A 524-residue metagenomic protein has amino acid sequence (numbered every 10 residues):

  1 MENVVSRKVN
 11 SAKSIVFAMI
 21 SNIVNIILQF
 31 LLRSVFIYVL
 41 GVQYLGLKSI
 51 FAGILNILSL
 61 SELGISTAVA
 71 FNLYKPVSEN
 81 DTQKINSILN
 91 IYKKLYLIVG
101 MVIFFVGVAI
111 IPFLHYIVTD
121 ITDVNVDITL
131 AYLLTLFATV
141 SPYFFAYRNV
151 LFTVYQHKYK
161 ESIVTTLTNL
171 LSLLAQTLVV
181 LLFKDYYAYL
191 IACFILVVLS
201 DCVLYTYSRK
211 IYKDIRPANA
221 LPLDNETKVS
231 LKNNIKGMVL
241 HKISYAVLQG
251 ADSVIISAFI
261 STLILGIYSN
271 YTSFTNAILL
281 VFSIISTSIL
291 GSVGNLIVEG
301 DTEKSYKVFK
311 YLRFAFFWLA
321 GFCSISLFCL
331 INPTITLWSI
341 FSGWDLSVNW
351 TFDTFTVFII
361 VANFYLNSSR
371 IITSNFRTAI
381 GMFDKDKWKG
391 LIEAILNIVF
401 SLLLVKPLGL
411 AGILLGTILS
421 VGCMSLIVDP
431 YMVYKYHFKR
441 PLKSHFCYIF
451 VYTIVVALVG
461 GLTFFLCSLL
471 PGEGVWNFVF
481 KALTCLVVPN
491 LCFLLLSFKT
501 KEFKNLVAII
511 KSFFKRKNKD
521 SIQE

Functional and structural regions predicted by a protein language model:
M1-L28, Q83-I91, V126-T129, L204 (+4 more regions): N-terminal membrane topogenesis motif
M1-S11, Y187, L204-G250, S292 (+4 more regions): Interhelical loop/hinge segments that connect adjacent transmembrane helices in multipass membrane
E2-N3, R440, G461-E524: Membrane-proximal transmembrane or re-entrant/amphipathic helices at the cytosolic face
N10-K75, F104-V108, A138, S172-L173 (+3 more regions): Signature of the first transmembrane helix
S11-A12, V140-V164, L182, Y187 (+1 more regions): Membrane-interface junctions at transmembrane-helix termini in multi-pass inner-membrane proteins
K13-R33, T168, A192-L204, S208 (+7 more regions): Transmembrane helical elements of multi-pass membrane transporters/channels
L63-E79, T153-V154, K213-P217, T275-R313 (+1 more regions): Helix-loop junctions and terminal segments of transmembrane helices in multi-pass membrane transport/translocation
L95-G250, F465: Hydrophobic transmembrane helix module of multi-pass membrane transport proteins
